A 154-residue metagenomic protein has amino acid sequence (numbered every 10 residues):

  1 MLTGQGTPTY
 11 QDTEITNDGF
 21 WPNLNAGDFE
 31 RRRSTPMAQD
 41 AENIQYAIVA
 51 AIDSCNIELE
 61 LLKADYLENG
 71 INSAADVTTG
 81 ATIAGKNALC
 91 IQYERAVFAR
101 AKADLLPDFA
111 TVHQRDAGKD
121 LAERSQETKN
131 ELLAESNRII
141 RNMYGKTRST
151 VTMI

Functional and structural regions predicted by a protein language model:
M1-V77, R138-R141, G145-I154: Conserved short "hinge" loops at termini or chain/domain junctions
E68-Y93: Short, exposed interaction segments that mediate macromolecular assembly or regulatory contacts
G85-I154: Short loop/turn elements at secondary-structure junctions
